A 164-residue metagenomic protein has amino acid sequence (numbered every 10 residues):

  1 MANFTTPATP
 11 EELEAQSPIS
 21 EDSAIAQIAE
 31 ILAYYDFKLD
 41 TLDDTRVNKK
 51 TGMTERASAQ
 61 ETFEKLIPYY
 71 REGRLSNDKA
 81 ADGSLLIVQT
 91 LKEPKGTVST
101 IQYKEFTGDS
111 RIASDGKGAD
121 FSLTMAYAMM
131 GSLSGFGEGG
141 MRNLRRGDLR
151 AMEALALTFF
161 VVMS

Functional and structural regions predicted by a protein language model:
M1-S164: Short, surface-exposed, charged amphipathic helix/loop patches that serve as local interaction elements
